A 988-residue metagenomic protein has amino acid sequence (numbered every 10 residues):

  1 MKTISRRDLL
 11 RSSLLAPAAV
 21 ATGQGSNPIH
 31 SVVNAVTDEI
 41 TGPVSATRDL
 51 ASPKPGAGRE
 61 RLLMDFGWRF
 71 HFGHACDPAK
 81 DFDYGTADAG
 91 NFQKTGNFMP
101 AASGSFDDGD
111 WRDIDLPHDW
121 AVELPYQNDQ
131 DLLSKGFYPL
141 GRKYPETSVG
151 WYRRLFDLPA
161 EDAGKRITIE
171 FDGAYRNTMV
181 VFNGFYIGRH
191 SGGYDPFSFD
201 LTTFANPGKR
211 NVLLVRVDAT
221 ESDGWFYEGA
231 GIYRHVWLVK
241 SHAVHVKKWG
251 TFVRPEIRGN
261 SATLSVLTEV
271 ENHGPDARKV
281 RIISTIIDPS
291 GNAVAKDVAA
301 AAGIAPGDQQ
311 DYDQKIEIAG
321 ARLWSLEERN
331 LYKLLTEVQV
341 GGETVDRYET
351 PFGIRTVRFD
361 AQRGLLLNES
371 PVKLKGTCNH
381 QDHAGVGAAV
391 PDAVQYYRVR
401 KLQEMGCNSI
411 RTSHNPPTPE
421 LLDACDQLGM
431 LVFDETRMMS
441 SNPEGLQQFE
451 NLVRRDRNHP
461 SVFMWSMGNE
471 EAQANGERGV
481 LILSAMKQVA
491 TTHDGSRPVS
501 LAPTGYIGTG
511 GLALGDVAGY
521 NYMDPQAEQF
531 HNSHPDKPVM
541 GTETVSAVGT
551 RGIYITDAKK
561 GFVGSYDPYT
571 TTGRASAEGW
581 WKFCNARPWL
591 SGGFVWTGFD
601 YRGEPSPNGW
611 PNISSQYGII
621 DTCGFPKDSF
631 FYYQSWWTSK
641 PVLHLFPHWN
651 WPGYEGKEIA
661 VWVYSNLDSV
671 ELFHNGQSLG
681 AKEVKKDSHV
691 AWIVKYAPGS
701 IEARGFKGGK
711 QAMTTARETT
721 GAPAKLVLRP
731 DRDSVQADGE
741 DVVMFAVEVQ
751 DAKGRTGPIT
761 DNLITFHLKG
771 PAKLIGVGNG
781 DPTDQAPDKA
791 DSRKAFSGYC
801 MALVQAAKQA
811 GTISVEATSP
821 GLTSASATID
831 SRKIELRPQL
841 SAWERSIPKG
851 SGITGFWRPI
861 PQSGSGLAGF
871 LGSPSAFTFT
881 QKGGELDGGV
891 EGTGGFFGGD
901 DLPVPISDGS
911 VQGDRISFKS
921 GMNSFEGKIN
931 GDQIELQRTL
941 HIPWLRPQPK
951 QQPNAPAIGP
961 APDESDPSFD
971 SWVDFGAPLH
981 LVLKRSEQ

Functional and structural regions predicted by a protein language model:
M1-P17: N-terminal secretory signal peptides and thylakoid transit peptides that target proteins across membranes
V33-E170, D223, G229-I232, F599 (+2 more regions): Extended carbohydrate-recognition surfaces in non-catalytic/accessory domains of CAZymes and lectin-like proteins
G42, F66, K80-F82, T86-P100 (+6 more regions): Extended substrate-binding grooves/exosites of carbohydrate-active enzymes
L50, K54, E123-P125, R142-W249 (+6 more regions): Accessory beta-strand-rich segments of carbohydrate-active enzymes
W68-F70, R845-S875, L936-R938, L979 (+1 more regions): Tryptophan-anchored aromatic micro-motifs
V266-E269, P647, V661-S665, R704 (+3 more regions): Beta-strand-rich structural segments
F359, T638-A660, E718-M744, E748-G757 (+1 more regions): Short S/T/G/P-enriched beta-strand
L867-V911: N-terminal glycine/threonine-rich, aromatic-flanked beta-hairpin/loop signature
